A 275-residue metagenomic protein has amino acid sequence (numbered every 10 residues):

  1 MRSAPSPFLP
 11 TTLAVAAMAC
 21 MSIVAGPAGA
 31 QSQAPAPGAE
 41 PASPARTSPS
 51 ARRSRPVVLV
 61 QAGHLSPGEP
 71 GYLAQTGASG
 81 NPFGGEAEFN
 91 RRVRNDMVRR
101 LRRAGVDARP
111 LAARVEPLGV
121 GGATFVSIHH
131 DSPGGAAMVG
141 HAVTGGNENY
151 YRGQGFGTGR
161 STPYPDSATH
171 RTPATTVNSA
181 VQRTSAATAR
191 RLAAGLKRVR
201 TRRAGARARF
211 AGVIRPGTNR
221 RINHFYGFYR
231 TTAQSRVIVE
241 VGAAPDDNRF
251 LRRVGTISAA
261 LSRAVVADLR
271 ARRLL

Functional and structural regions predicted by a protein language model:
R2-L13: Bacterial N-terminal signal peptides that target proteins for export
T12-S22: Bacterial N-terminal signal peptides
C20-G38: Signal peptide processing junction and immediate N-terminal pro/mature segment of secreted/exported proteins
E40-D131, A137-V143, R171-T172: Active-site histidine-acidic residue metal-binding/catalytic motifs, centered on HxH/HExxH-like signatures
P56-V58, D131-G134, T201-L275: Active-site-adjacent mobile loop/cap segments within catalytic or ligand-binding domains
A62, M97-G105, H129-S132, V181 (+3 more regions): Sec/Tat-exported extracytoplasmic proteins
T76-E88, L111-A113, A174-R183, F225-Y226 (+1 more regions): Second-shell loop/turn segments in exported
A136-T175, A233-I238: A structural motif
